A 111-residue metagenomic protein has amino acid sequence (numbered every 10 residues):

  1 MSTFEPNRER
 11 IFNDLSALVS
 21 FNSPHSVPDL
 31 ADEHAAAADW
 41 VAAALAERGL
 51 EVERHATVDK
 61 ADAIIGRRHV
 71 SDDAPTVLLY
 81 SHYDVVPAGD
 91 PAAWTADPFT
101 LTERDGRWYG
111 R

Functional and structural regions predicted by a protein language model:
S2-R111: Acidic/His- and Gly-rich active-site-bordering loop/insert found across diverse amide/peptide-bond hydrolases
